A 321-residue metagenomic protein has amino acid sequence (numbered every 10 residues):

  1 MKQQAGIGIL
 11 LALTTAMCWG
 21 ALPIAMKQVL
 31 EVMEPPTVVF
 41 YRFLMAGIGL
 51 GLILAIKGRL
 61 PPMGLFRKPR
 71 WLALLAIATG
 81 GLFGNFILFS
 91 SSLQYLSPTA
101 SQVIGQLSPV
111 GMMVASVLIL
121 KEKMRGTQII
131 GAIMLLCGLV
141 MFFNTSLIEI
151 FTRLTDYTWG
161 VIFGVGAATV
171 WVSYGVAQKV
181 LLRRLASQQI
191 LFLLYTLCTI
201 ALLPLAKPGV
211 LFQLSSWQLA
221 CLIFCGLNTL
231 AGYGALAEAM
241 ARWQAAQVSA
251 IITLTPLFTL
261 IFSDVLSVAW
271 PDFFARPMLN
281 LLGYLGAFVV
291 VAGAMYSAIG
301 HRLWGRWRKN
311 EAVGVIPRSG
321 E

Functional and structural regions predicted by a protein language model:
Q4-G8, V32-P36, F40, F66-W71 (+3 more regions): Juxtamembrane helix-entry segments on the extracytoplasmic side of multipass membrane proteins
A12, I24, L50, M112-V114 (+4 more regions): Transmembrane alpha-helical segments that form core, pore/gating elements of small-molecule transporters/exporters
A16, V39-Y41, L82, A100-L107 (+2 more regions): Helix-helix packing/entry segments at the starts of transmembrane helices
C18-P23, G58-G105, M141, I223-W243: Specific transmembrane alpha-helical segments of multi-pass solute transporters/efflux pumps, especially DMT/EamA
V29, V38, R42, S92 (+7 more regions): Hydrophobic/aromatic residues within transmembrane alpha-helices of multi-pass small-molecule transporters
V32-G84, G111-A115, T169-S173, A177 (+3 more regions): Transmembrane alpha-helices of multi-pass small-molecule transport proteins
F43, N144-T145, Q218, T253-E321: C-terminal-most transmembrane helix of multi-pass membrane proteins
G49, I53-L54, S108-I133, V140 (+1 more regions): C-terminal transmembrane-helix exit sites in multi-pass transporters
